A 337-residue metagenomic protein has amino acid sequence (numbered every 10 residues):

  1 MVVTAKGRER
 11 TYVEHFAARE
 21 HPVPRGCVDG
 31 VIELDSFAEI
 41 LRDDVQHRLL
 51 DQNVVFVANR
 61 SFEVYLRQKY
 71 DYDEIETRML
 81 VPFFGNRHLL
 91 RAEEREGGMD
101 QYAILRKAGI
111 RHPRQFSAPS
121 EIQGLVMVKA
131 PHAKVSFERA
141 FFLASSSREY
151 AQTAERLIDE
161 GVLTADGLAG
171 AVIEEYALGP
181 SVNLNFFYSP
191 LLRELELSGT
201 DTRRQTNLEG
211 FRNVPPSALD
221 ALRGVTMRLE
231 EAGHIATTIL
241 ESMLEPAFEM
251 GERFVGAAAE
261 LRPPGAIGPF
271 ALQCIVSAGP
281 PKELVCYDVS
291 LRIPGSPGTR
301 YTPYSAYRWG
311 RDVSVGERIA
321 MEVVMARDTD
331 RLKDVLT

Functional and structural regions predicted by a protein language model:
V2-G7: Short internal beta-strands
R8-Q123, A133-K134: Conserved N-proximal alpha/beta basic substrate-recognition cap immediately N-terminal to, or forming the N-lobe
V13-I32, E209-A247: Charged, glycine/proline-rich intrinsically disordered loops and linkers
E33-D44, R67-D73, G98-M99, Y150-L157 (+3 more regions): Well-ordered, non-membrane alpha-helical segments in soluble/globular domains
Q101-Y102, K129, D201, Y287-R292: Active-site ExK catalytic segment of metal-dependent nucleases
L105, Q115, Q123-A144, G161-G179 (+1 more regions): ATP-grasp fold ATP-binding core
S147-M227, S242-P246, M250-A266, A271-V285: Phosphate-binding site of ATP-dependent enzymes
I235-T337: ATP-dependent carboxylate activation and anion-phosphoryl transfer catalytic cores that bind Mg-ATP to form
